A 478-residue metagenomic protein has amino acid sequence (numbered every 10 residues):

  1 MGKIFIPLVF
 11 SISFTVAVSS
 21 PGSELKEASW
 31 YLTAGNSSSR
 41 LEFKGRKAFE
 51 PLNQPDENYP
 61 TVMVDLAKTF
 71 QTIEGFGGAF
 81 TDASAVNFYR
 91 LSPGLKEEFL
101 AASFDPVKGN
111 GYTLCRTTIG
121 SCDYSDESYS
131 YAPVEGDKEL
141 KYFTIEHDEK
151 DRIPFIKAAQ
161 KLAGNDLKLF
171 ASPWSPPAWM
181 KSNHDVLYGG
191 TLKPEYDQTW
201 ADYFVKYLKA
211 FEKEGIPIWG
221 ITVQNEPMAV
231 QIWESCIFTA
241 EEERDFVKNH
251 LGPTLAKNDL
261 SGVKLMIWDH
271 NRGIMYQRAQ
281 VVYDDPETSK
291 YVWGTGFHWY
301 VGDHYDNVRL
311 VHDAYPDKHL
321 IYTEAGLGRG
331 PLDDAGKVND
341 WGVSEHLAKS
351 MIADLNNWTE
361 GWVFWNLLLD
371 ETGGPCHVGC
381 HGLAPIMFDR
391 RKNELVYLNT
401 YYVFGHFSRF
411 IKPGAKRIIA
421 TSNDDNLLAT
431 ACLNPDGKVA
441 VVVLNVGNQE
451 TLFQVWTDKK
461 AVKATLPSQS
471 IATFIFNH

Functional and structural regions predicted by a protein language model:
M1-E24: Bacterial Sec-dependent N-terminal signal peptides
F5-V9, F70, D151, N423: Residues at the start of alpha-helices and the adjacent loop-to-helix junctions
E24-F43, F49, D56-P60, L169-A171 (+3 more regions): Substrate-binding and catalytic surfaces of secreted/luminal carbohydrate-active proteins
L41-I218, T239, N249-G252: N-terminal catalytic cores of secreted or lumenal carbohydrate-active enzymes
F80, I119, N225, H298-W299 (+1 more regions): Residues that line or immediately flank small-molecule/substrate-binding pockets and catalytic motifs
P177, E226, G328: Active-site loop signature of alpha/beta-hydrolase-fold enzymes
Q224-V230: Short, conserved phosphate-binding/catalytic loop or strand-edge motifs used in phosphoryl-/nucleotidyl-transfer
